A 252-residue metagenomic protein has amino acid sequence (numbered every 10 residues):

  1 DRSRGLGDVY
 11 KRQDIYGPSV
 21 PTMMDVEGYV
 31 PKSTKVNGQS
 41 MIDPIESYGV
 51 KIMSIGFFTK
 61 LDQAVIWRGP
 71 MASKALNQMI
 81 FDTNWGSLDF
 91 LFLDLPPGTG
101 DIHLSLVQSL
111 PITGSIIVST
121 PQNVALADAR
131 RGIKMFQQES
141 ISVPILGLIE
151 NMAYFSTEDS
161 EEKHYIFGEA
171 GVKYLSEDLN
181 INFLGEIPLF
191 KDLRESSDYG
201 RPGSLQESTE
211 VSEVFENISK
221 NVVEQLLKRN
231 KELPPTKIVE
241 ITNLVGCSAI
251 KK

Functional and structural regions predicted by a protein language model:
D1-Y10: Single conserved hydrophobic/aromatic residue that forms the stacking wall/gate of nucleotide- or nucleobase-binding
I15-F92, T99-G100, I112-G114: Nucleotide-state-sensitive switch-loop elements of NTP-binding domains
P21, S73, N77-F81, L104-V107 (+2 more regions): Predominant activation on well-ordered alpha-helical scaffold segments within soluble catalytic domains
M53, L76, L95, Q108 (+2 more regions): Glycine-rich phosphate-binding loops of nucleotide-dependent enzymes
W85, D89-F90, P96-E195: Conserved catalytic-core segment of NTP-binding enzymes
Y199-T209: C-terminal boundary of histidine-terminating zinc-finger modules
T209-K231: Histidine-centered active-site loop/cap adjacent to the catalytic His in serine esterases/O-acetyl transfer systems
N221, E232-K252: A short, charged, Gly/Pro-tolerant segment at domain boundaries
